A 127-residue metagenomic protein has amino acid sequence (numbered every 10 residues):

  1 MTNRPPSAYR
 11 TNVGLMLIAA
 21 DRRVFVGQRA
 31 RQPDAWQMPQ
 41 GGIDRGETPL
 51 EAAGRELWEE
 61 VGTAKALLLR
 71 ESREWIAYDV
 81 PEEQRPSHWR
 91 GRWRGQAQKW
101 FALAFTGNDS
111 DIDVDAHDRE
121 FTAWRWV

Functional and structural regions predicted by a protein language model:
T2-V24, G42-R45: Conserved N-terminal beta-strand and adjoining loop/helix that marks the start of the Nudix/MutT-like hydrolase domain
R10, P33, M38, R94-W100: Short connector loops at helix/strand junctions that flank enzyme active sites, especially segments positioning acidic
A19-R22, A30, A104-D109: Short loop segments at secondary-structure junctions
R23, Q32, E74-I76: Surface-exposed, flexible loop/turn segments at secondary-structure boundaries
I43-V127: Unchanged
